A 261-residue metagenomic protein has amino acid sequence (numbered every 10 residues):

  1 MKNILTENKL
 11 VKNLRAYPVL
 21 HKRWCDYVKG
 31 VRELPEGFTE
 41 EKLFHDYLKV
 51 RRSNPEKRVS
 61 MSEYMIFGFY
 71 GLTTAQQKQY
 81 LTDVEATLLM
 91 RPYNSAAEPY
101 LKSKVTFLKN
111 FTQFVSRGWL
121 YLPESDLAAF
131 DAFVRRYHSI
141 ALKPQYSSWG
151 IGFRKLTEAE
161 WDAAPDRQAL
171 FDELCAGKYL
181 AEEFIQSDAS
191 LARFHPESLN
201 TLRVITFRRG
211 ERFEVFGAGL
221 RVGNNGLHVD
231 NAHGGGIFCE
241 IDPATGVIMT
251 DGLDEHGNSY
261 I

Functional and structural regions predicted by a protein language model:
M1-N13: Compositionally biased, charge-rich terminal segments
N13-R136, S148: Conserved N-proximal alpha/beta basic substrate-recognition cap immediately N-terminal to, or forming the N-lobe
L14-L20, W24, K155-D166, F213-N225 (+1 more regions): Hydrophobic transmembrane alpha-helix bundles
R58, G150-F153, H233-G236: Glycine-centered flexibility motif
T87-L202, F207-G210: Active-site nucleotide/adenylate-binding loops and adjacent lid/helix of ATP-dependent enzymes
F194-H195, L199-I261: ATP-dependent carboxylate/phosphate-activation module, predominantly the ATP-grasp catalytic core and closely related
